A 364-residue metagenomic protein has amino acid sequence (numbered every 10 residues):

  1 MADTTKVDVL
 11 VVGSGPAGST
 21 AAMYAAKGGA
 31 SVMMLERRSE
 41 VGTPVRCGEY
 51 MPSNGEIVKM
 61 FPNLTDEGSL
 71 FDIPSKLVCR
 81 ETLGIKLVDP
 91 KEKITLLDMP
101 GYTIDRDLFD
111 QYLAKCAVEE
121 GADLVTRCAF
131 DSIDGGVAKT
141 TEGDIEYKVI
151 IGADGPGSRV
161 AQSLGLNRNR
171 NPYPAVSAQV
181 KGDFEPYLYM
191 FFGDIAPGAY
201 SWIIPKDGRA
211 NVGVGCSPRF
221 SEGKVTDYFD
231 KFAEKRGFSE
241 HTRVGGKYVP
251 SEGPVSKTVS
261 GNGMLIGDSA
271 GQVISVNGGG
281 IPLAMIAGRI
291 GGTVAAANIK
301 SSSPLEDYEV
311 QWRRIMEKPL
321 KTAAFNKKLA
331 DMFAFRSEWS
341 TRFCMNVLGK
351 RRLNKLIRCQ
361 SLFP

Functional and structural regions predicted by a protein language model:
D3-A17: Beta1/beta-strand and adjacent pyrophosphate-binding region of the FAD-binding site in flavoprotein oxidoreductases
S14, A26-R46: Glycine-rich FAD pyrophosphate-binding loop
Y24, G42-I85: N-terminal FAD cofactor-binding segment of flavoenzymes
G28, E40, C116-S239, V255 (+1 more regions): Predominantly flavin-linked oxidoreductase catalytic cores and closely associated redox partners
R46-E49, T103, Y200, A270-P282: Glycine-rich phosphate/pyrophosphate-binding beta-alpha loops
T95-C116, S217-K224: Short beta-strand to alpha-helix junction loop
F220-V294, I299-K300: FAD/FMN-dependent oxidoreductases across multiple families
T293-P364: C-terminal helical "tail/cap" subdomain of flavin- and related membrane-associated enzymes
